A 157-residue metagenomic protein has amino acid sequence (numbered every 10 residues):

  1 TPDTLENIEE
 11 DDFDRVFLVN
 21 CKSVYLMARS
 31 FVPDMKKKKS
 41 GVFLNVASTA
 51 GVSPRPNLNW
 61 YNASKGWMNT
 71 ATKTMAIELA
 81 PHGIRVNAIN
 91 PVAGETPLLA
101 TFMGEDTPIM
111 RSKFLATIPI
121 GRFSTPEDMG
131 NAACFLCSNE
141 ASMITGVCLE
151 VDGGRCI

Functional and structural regions predicted by a protein language model:
D3-L5, E9-D14, M110, F114: Substrate-binding pocket helix/loop in short-chain dehydrogenase/reductase
L5-E6, S53-N59, P81, G121 (+1 more regions): Active-site loop immediately N-terminal to the catalytic Tyr-X3-Lys motif of short-chain dehydrogenase/reductase
A28, S64, T72: Active-site helix of classical SDR
P33, I77-P81, S142: Alpha-helical segment proximal to the catalytic Tyr-Lys
S48: Residue(s) in the substrate-gating loop at a strand-loop-helix junction that position the organic substrate next
S53, C134, T145-I157: Short C-terminal tail/terminal secondary-structure segment of NAD(P)H-dependent dehydrogenase/reductase domains
I118-M129: A conserved structural motif in NAD(P)-dependent oxidoreductases
